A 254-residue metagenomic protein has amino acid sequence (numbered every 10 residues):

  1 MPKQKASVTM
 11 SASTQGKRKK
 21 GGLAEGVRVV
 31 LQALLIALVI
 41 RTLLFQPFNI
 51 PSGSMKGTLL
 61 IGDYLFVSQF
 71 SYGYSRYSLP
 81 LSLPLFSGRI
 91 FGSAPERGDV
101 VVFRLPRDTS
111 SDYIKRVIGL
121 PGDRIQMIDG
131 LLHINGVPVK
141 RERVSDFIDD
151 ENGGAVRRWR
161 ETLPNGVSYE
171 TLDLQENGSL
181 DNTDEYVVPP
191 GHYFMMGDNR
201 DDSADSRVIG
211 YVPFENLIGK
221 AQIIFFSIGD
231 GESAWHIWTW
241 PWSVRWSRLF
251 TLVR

Functional and structural regions predicted by a protein language model:
P2-A24, V39, L43-N49, S54-R254: Soluble "head" domains of membrane/secretory-pathway proteins
G26-V30, L34, L38: Alpha-helical transmembrane spans of integral membrane proteins, capturing the lipid-embedded, hydrophobic core of TM
